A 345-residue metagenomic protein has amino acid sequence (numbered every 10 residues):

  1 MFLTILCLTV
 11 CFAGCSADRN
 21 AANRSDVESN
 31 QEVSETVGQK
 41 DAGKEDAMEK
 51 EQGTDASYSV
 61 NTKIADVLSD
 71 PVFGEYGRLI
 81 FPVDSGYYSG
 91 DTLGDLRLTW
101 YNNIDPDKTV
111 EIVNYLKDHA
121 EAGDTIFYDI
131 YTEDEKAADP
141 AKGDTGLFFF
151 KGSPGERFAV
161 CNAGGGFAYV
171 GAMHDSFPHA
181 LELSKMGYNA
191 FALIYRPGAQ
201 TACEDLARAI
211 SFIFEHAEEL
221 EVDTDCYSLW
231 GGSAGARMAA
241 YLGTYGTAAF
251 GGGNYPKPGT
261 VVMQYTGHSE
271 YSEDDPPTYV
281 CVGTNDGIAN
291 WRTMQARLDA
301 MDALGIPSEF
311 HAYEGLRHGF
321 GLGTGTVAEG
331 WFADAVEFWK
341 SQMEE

Functional and structural regions predicted by a protein language model:
F12-T145: N-terminal targeting or regulatory segments adjacent to alpha/beta-hydrolase or S9 domains
G53-V60, L68, L304-E345: C-terminal catalytic histidine-bearing segment of alpha/beta-hydrolase fold enzymes
D139-K151, R157-F158: A short loop-to-beta-strand scaffold at the N-terminal edge of the catalytic core in hydrolase folds
E156-G165: Short beta-strand element of the alpha/beta-hydrolase
G171-D175, F191-L220, T324-A328: Catalytic nucleophile-loop/oxyanion-hole region of alpha/beta-hydrolase and closely related hydrolase-like folds
E204, R208-D275: Primarily recognizes the serine-hydrolase "nucleophile elbow" in alpha/beta-hydrolase and SGNH/GDSL folds
V280-V282: Short beta-strand/loop motif that positions the catalytic acidic residue of the alpha/beta-hydrolase fold
N285-N290: Acidic catalytic loop of the alpha/beta-hydrolase fold
